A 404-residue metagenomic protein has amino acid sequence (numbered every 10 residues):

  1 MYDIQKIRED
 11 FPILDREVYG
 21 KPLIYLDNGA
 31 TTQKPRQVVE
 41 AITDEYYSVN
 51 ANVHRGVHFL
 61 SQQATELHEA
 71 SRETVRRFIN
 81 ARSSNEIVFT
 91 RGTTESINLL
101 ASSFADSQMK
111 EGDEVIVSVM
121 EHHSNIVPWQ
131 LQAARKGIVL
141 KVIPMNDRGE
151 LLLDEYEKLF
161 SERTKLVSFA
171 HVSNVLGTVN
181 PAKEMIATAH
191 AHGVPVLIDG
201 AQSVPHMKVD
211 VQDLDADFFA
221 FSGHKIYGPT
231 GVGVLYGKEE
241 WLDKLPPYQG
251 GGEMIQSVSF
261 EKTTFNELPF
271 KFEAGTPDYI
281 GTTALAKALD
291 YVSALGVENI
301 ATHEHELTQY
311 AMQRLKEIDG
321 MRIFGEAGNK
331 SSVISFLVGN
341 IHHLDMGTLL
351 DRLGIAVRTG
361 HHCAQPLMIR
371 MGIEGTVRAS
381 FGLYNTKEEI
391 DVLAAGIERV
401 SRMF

Functional and structural regions predicted by a protein language model:
M1-F404: Pyridoxal 5′-phosphate
